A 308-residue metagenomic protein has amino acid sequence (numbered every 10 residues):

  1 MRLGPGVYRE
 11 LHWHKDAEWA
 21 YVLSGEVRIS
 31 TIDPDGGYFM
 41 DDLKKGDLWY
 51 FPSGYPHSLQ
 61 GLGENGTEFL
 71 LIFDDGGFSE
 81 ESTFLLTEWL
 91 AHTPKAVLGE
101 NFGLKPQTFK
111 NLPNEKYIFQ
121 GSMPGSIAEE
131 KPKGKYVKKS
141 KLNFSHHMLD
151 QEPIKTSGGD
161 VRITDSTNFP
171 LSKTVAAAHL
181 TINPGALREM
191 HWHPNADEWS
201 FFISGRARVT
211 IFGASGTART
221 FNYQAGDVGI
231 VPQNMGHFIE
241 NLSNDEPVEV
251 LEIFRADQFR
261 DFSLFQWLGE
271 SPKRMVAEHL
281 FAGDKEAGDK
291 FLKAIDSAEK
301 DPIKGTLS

Functional and structural regions predicted by a protein language model:
V7, W13-D35, P184-L187, H193-S215 (+1 more regions): Glycine- and acidic-residue-biased ligand/ion/polar-headgroup-sensing regions
R9, V27-S30, G36-G37, S58 (+5 more regions): Short loop/beta submotifs within extracellular cysteine-rich repeat domains
L11-H12, S30-I32, F39-M40, L71 (+6 more regions): Intrinsically disordered, low-complexity regions enriched in proline, serine, glycine and charged residues
G36-K44, W199, V209-P232, P247: Extended hydrophobic/aromatic segments used for targeting, binding, or gating
K44-K45, Y50-E81, D197, Q224-A225 (+1 more regions): Ligand-binding loop in jelly-roll beta-barrel domains
G66, L71-P124, P247-I303: Active-site-adjacent segment of 2-oxoglutarate/Fe(II) JmjC oxygenases
A96-N183, E189, A282-S308: A short, N-terminal "cap"/entry segment at the start of jelly-roll beta-barrel domains of the cupin/DSBH fold
